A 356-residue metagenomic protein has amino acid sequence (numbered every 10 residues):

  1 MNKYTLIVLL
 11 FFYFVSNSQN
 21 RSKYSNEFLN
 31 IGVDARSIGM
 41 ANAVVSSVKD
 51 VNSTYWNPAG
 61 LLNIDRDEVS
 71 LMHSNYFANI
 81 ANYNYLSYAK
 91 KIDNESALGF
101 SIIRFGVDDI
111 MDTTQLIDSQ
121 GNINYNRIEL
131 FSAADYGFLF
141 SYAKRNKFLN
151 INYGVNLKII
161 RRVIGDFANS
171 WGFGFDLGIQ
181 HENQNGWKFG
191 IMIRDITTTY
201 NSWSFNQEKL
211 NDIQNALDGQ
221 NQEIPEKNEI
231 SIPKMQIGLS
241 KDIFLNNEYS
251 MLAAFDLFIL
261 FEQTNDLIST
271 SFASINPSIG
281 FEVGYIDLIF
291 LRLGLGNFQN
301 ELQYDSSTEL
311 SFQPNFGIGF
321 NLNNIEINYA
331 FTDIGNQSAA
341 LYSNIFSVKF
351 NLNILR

Functional and structural regions predicted by a protein language model:
M1-K23: Bacterial Sec-dependent N-terminal signal peptides
Q19-R356: Subset of outer-membrane beta-barrel
